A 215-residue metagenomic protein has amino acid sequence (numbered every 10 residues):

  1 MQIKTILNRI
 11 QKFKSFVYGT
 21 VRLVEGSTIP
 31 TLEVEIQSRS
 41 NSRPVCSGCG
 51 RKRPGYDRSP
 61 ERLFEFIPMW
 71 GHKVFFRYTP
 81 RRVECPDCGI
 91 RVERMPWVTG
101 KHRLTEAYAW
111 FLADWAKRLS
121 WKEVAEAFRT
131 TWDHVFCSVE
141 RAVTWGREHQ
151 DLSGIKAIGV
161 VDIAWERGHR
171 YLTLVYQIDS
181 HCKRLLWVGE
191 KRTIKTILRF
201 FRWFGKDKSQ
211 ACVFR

Functional and structural regions predicted by a protein language model:
M1-I90, R94: Short, conserved DNA-binding cores of transcription-related domains
I3, R43, W132, I194-I197: Alpha-helix initiation and N-capping motif
T28, S40, R118, E166-H169 (+1 more regions): Short flexible coil/turn linkers enriched for glycine and charged/polar residues that connect secondary-structure
V34, V213-R215: Short, hydrophobic beta-strand segments that form beta-sheet elements in well-ordered domains
E35, A113, L186: Generic anion/oxyanion-binding catalytic loop in active/binding sites
F64-P68, R103-A107, K195-R199: Short, surface-exposed linear segments at secondary-structure transitions and domain or protein termini
F75-V160, A164, H169-R170: Extended interfacial segments that mediate partner engagement and assembly in macromolecular machines
H134-V213: RNase H-like nuclease fold core
